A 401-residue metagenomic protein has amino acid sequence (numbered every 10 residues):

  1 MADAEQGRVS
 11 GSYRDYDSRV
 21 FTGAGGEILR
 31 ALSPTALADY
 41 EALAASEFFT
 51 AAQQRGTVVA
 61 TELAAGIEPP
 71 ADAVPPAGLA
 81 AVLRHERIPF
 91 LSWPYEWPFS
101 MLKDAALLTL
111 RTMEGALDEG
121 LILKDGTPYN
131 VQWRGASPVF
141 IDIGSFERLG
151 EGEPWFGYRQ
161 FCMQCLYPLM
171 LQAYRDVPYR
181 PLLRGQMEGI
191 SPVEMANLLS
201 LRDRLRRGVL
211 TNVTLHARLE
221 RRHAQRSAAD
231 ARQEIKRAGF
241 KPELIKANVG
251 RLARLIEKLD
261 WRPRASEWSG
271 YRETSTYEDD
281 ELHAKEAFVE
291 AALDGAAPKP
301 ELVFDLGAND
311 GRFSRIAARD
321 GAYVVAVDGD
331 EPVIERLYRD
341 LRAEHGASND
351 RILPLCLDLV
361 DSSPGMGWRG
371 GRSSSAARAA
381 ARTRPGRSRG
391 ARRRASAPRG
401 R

Functional and structural regions predicted by a protein language model:
E62-A105: Conserved structural core of kinase catalytic domains
I122, T127-R175: Catalytic activation segment of kinase domains across protein kinase-like and atypical kinase folds
R159-D260: N-terminal auxiliary segments of SAM/dcSAM-dependent transferases
D280-K299: Conserved alpha-helix/loop element of class I SAM-dependent methyltransferases that forms part of the SAM/SAH-binding
K299-N309: Conserved class I S-adenosyl-L-methionine
D310-A322: Conserved SAM-binding loop of SAM-dependent methyltransferases across substrates and taxa, primarily the Class I
Y323-D328: Conserved SAM-binding motif I beta-strand of class I
Y338-A391: S-adenosyl-L-methionine
